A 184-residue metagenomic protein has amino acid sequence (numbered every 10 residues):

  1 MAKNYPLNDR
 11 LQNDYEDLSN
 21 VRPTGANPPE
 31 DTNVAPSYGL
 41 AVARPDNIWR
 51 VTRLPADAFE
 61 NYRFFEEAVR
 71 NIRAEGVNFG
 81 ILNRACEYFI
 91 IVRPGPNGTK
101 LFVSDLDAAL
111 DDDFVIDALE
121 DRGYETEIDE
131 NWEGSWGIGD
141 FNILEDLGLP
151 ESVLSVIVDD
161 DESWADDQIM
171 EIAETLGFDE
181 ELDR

Functional and structural regions predicted by a protein language model:
M1, R22-T24, P36, V77 (+3 more regions): Generic detector of intrinsically disordered, low-complexity, polar/charged segments
M1-L54: Short, extreme N-terminal leader segments that mark the start of a protein/domain
K3-Y5, E67-N71, A118-E120: Intrinsic-disorder/low-complexity signal
L11-Q12, D17-P23, A108, E120 (+2 more regions): Low-complexity, compositionally biased segments
P29-V34, N47-L110: Compact, well-ordered interaction domains used in eukaryotic information-processing assemblies
G39-A41, I81, F102, A118: Generic structural hydrophobic/aromatic packing signal, biased to beta-strands
L40-A43, F64, D146-L147: Short amphipathic alpha-helical segments, especially helix-boundary/capping motifs
D111-R184: Charged, compositionally biased boundary regions
